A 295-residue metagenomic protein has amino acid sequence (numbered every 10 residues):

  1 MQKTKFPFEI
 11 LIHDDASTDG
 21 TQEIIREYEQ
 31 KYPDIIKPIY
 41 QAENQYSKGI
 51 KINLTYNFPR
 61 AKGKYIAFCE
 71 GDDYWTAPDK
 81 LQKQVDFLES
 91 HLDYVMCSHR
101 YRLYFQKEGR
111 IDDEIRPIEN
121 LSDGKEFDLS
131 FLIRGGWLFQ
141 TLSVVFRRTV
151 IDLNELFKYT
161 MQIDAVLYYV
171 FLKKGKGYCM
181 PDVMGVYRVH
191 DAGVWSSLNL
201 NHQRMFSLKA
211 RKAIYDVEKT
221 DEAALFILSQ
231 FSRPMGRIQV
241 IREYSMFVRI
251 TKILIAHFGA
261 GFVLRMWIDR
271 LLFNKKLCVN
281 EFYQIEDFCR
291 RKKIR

Functional and structural regions predicted by a protein language model:
M1-E43: Acidic donor-binding segment of Leloir-type glycosyltransferases
Q22-R26, G63, T76-E89: Short alpha-helix within the catalytic core of nucleotide-sugar-dependent glycosyltransferases
Q41-A61, K83: Glycine-rich, basic loop-to-helix element that forms the pyrophosphate-binding segment of sugar-nucleotide handling
P59, H99, P117-H202, S207: Conserved nucleotide-sugar donor-binding catalytic segment
I66: Short aromatic/hydrophobic "clamp" motif used to bind/position activated sugar donors
E70-Y74: The conserved acidic donor/metal-binding loop of glycosyltransferases
D79-D113: Conserved donor NDP-sugar-binding/catalytic core segment of glycosyltransferases
G236-R295: Membrane-interface aromatic/basic loop that binds lipid-linked glycans or pyrophosphate carriers, typified by
